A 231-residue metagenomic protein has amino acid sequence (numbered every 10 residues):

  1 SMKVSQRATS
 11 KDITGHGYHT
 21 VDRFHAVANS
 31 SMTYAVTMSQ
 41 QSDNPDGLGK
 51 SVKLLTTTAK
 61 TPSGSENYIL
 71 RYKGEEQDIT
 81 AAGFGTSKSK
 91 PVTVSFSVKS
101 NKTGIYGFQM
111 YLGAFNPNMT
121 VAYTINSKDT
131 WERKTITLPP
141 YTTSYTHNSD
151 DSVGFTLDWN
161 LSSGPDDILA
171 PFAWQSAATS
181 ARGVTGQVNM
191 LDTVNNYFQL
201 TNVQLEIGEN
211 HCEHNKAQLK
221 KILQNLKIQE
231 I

Functional and structural regions predicted by a protein language model:
S1-I231: Extracellular and organelle-lumenal recognition/adhesion modules and their flexible linkers in secreted
